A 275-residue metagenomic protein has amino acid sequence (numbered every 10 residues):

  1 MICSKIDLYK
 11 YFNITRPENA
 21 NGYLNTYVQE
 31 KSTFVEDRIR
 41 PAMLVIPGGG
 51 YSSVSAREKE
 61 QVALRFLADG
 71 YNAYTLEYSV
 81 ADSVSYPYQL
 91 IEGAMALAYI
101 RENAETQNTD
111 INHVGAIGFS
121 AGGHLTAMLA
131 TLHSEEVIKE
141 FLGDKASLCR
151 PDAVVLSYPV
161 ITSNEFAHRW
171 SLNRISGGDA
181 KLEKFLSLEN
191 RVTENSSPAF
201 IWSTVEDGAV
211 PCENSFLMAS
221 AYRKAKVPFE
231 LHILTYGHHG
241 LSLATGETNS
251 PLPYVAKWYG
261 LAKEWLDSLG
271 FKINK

Functional and structural regions predicted by a protein language model:
M1-R38, E165: N-terminal cap/lid segment of alpha/beta-hydrolase-fold proteins
D37, A56-Y74: Short amphipathic alpha-helix adjacent to the substrate-entry channel of hydrolases
I39-G48: Short beta-strand element of the alpha/beta-hydrolase
V54-A56, Y74-I111, S250-V255: Catalytic nucleophile-loop/oxyanion-hole region of alpha/beta-hydrolase and closely related hydrolase-like folds
M95-S171, D179, E183-K184: Primarily recognizes the serine-hydrolase "nucleophile elbow" in alpha/beta-hydrolase and SGNH/GDSL folds
N195, F200-S203, D207: Short beta-strand/loop motif that positions the catalytic acidic residue of the alpha/beta-hydrolase fold
G208-L217: Conserved alpha/beta-hydrolase "acid-adjacent" motif
F216-K275: C-terminal catalytic histidine-bearing segment of alpha/beta-hydrolase fold enzymes
